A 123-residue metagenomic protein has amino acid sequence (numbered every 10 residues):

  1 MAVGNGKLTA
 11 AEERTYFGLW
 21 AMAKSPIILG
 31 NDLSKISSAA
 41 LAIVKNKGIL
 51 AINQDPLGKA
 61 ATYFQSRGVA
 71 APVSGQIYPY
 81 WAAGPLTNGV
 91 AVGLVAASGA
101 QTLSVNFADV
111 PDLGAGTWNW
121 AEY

Functional and structural regions predicted by a protein language model:
M1-D32: Glycan-recognition surfaces
V3, A40, V44-V90: Membrane-interfacial catalytic/cofactor-binding modules of polytopic membrane enzymes
G4, N53, N106-A108, Y123: A structural detector for beta-sheet-dominated domains
W20-A23, I28-G30, A71-G114: Carbohydrate-binding surface patches
D32-A39: N-terminal leader/propeptide and maturation segments of large enzyme subunits in energy/redox metabolism and hydrolases
T117-Y123: Solvent-exposed beta-strand/loop surfaces of large extracellular or lumenal domains
